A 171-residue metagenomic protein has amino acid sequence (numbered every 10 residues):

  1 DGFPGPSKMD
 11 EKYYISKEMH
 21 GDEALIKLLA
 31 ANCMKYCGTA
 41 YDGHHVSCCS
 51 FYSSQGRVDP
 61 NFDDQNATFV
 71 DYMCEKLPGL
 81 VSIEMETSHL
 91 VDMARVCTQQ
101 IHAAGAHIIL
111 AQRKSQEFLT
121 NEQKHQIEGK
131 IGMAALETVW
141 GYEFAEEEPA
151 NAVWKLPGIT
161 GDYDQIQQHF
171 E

Functional and structural regions predicted by a protein language model:
D1-E171: Accessory terminal and edge-of-domain segments that mediate assembly/interaction and cofactor placement around
